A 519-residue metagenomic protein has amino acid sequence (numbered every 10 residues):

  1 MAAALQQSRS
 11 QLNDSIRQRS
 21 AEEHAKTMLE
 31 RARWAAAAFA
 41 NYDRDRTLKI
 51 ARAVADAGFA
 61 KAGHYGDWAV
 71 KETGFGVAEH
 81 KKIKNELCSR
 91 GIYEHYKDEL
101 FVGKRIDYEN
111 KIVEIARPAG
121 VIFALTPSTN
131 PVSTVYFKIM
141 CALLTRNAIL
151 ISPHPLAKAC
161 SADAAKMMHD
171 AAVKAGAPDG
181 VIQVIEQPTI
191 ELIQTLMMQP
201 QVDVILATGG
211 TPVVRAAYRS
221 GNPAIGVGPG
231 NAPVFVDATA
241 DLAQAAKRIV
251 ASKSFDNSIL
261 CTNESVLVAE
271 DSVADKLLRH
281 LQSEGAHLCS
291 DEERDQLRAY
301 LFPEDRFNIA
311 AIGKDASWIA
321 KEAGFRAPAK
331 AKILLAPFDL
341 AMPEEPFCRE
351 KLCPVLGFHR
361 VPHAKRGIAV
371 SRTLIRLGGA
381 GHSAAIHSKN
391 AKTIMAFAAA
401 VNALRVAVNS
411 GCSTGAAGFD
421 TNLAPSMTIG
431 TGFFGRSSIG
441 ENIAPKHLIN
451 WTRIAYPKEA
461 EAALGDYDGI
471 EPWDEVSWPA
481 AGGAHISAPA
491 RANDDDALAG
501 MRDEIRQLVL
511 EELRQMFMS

Functional and structural regions predicted by a protein language model:
A2-V113, S283, A488-P489, M518-S519: N-terminal Rossmann-like NAD(P)+-binding subdomain of aldehyde/semialdehyde dehydrogenases
S8-L12, I16-R19, Y136, L144 (+1 more regions): ALDH superfamily catalytic-core signature
M28-E30, G226-G228, N257-C261, E345-L352 (+1 more regions): Short, flexible turn/loop "capping" segments at secondary-structure junctions
R33-A36, A40-D43, V54-A62, G66-A69 (+17 more regions): Structural signal for hydrophobic packing residues in well-ordered secondary-structure cores of soluble enzyme domains
A40, F325-E504, L508-S519: Conserved C-terminal structural/oligomerization subdomain of aldehyde/semialdehyde dehydrogenase
N41-D45, K49, G176-V181, N257-C261 (+5 more regions): Flexible, glycine/charged-enriched surface loops at secondary-structure junctions
K104-Q244: Rossmann-like NAD(P) dinucleotide-binding subdomain of oxidoreductase/dehydrogenase enzymes
S152-P153, N231-F235, T262-S265, C353 (+1 more regions): Short beta-alpha connecting loops at secondary-structure transitions that line or flank enzyme active sites
